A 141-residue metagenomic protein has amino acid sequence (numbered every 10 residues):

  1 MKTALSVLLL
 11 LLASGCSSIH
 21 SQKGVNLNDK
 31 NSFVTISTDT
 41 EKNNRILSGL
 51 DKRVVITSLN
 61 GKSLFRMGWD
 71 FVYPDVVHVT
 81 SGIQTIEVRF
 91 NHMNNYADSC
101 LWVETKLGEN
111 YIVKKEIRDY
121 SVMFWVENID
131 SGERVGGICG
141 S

Functional and structural regions predicted by a protein language model:
M1-S18: Sec-dependent bacterial lipoprotein signal peptides
C16-S141: Short loop/turn and low-complexity linker motifs enriched in small/turn-promoting residues
